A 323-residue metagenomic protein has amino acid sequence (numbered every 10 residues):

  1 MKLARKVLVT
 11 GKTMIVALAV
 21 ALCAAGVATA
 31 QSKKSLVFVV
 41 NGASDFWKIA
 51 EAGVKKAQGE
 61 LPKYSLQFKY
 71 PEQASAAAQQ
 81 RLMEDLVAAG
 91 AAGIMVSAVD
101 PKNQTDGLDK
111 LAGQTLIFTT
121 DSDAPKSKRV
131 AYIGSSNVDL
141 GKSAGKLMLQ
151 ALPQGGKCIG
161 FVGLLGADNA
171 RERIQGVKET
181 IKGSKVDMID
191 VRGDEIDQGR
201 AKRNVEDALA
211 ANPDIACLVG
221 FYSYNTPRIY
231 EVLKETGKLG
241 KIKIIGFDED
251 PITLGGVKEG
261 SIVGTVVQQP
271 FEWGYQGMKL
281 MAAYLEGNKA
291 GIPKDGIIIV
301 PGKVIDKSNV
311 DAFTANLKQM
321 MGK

Functional and structural regions predicted by a protein language model:
K2-L8, T29-K323: A residue-level marker of the well-folded mature domains of exported/periplasmic proteins
K12-A25: Bacterial N-terminal signal peptides
